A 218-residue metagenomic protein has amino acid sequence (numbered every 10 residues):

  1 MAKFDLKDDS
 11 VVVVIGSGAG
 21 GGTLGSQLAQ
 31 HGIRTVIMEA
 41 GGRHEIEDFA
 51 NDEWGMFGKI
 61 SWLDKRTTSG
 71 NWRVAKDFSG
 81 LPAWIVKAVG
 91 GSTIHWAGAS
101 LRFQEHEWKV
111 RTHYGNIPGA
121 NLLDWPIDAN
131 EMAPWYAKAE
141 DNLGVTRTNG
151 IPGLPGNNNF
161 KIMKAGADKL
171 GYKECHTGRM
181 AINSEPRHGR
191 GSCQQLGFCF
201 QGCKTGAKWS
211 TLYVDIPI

Functional and structural regions predicted by a protein language model:
A2-N116, N121-N130: N-terminal glycine-rich phosphate/pyrophosphate-binding loop and immediately adjacent elements
A75-K76, Q104-E107, T112-I218: Conserved redox-cofactor binding core of oxidoreductases
